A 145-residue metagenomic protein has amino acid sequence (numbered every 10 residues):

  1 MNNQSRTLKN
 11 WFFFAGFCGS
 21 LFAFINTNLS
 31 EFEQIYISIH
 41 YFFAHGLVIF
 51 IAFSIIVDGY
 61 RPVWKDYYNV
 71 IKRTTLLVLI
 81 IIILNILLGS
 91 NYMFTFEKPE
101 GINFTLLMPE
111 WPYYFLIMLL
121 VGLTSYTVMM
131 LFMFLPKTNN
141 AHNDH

Functional and structural regions predicted by a protein language model:
M1-W11: Membrane-helix interface "capping/anchor" motifs
N10-F24: Small-polar-interrupted transmembrane alpha-helices in polytopic inner-membrane proteins
F24-E33: Juxtamembrane "helix-exit" motif on the non-cytosolic side of transmembrane helices
Y36-F50, L116, L120: Membrane-interface loop-to-helix entry segments
L47-K65: Alpha-helical transmembrane segments in multipass membrane proteins, preferentially the mid-helix core
R61-V63, V128-D144: Membrane-interface capping segments at transmembrane-helix boundaries
V70-I71, T75-L76, I86-Y126: Membrane-interface transmembrane-helix boundary segments in multi-pass integral membrane proteins
